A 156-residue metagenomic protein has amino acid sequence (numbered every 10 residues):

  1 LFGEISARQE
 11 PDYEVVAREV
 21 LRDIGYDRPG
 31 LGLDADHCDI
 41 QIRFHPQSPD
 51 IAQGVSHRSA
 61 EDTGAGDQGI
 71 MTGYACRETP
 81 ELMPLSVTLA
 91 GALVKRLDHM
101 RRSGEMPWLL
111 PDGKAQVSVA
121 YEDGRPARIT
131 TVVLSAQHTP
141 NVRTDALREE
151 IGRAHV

Functional and structural regions predicted by a protein language model:
L1-A7: Short, charge-patterned binding micro-sites
A7-L21: Active-site-surrounding "flap" and adjacent substrate/cofactor-binding loops of secreted or lumenal enzymes, prototyped
R22-H155: Glycine-rich, mobile lid/loop segments that gate access to catalytic sites or pores
